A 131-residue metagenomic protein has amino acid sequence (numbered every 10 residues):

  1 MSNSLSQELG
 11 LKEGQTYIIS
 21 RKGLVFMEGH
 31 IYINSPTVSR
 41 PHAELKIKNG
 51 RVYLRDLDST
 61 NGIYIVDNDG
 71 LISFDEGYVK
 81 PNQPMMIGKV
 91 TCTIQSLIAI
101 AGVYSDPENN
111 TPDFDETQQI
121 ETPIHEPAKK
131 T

Functional and structural regions predicted by a protein language model:
M1-P36, K46-K48, K89, S96-T131: Intrinsically disordered, low-complexity acidic Ser/Thr-rich regulatory segments
G29, A43-E44, G50-P84: Forkhead-associated
L54, S73, T93, A99-I100: Amphipathic, positively biased hydrophobic alpha-helical segments used for protein targeting and membrane insertion
V79, K89-V90: Long, intrinsically disordered, low-complexity Ser/Thr/Pro-rich regulatory/activation regions of nuclear proteins
